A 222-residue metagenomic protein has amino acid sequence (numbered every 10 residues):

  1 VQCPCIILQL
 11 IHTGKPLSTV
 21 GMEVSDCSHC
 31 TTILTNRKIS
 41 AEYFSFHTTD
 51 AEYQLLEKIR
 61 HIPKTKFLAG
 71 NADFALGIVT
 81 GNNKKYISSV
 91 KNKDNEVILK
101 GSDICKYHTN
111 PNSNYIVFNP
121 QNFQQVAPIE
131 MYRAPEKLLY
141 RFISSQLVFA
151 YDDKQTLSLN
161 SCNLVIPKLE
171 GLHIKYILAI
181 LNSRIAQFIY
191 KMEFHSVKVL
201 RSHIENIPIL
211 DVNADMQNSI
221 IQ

Functional and structural regions predicted by a protein language model:
V1, T13, I104, I143-S145 (+1 more regions): An acidic- and aromatic-residue-enriched active-site/binding cleft used to recognize and process polar
V1-K85, L157-C162, E170, I174 (+1 more regions): Signature of N6-adenine DNA methyltransferases within the class I
I7-I11, K100, R141, L164-I166 (+1 more regions): Short, well-ordered beta-strand micro-motif
L17-S18, H108, F149, M216: Intrinsically disordered, low-complexity acidic/polar segments
V20-H29, S113-I116, K154-Q155, A179-I180 (+1 more regions): Short intrinsically disordered coil segments
S45-L157, S161-L164: Polyanion-binding catalytic cores of nucleic-acid enzymes and NTP/SAM-utilizing transferases
E57, H61, G70, A179 (+2 more regions): Charged/polar, solvent-exposed surface patches and flexible loops
A134, Y151-I221: Basic, amphipathic alpha-helical recognition segments used for DNA target recognition
